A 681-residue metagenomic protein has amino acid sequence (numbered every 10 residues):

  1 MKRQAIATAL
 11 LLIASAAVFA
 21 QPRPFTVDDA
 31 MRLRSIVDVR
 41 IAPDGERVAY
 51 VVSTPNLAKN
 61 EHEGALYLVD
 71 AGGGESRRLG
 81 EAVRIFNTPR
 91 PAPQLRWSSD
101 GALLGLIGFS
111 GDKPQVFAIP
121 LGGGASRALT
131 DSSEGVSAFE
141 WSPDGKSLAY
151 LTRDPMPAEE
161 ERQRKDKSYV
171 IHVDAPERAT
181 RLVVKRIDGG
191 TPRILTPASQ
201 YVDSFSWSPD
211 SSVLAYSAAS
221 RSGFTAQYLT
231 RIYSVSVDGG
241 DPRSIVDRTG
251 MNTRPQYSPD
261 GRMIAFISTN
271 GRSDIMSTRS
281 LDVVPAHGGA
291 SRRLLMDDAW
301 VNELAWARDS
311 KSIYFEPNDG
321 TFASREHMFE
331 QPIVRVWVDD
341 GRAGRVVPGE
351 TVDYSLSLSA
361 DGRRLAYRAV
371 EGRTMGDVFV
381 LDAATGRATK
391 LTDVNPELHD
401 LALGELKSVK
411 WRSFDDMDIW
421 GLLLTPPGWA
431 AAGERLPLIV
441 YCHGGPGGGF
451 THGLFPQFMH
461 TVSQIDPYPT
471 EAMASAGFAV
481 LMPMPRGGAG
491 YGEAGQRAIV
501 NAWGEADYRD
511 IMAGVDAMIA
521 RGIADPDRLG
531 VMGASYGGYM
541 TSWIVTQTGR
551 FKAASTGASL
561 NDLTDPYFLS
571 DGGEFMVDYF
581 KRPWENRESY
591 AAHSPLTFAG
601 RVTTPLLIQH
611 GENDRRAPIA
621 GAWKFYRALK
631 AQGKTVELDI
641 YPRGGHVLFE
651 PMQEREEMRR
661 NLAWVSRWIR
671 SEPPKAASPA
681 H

Functional and structural regions predicted by a protein language model:
V27-M31, R77-G80, R127-T130, P192-T196 (+3 more regions): A short beta-strand motif characteristic of beta-propeller blades
D28-G64: Beta-strand-rich domains and repeat architectures in extracellular enzymes and scaffolds, especially beta-propellers
P43-D44, S99-D100, P143-D144, P209-D210 (+3 more regions): Residue-level detector of Asp-centered blade-edge/turn motifs that repeat once per structural unit in beta-propeller
V48, G101-L104, G145-L148, L214 (+3 more regions): Hydrophobic beta-strand positions that form the internal "hydrophobic ladder" of WD40/Gbeta-like beta-propeller blades
V52-A65, E81-A92, G105-F117, D131-S137 (+10 more regions): A flexible loop/linker signature enriched in serine peptidases of the S9 family
D70-G74, P120-G124, R186-G190, S236-G240 (+3 more regions): Short loop/turn segments that connect beta-strands within beta-propeller blades
S310, V352-H681: Serine-hydrolase catalytic core recognition
